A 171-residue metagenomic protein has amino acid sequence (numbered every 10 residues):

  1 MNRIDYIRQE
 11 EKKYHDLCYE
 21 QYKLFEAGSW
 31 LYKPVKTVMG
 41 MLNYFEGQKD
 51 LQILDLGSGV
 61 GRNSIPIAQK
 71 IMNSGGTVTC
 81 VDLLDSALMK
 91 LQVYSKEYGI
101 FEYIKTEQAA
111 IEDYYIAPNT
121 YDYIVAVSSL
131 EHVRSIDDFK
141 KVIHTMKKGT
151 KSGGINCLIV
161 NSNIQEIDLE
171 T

Functional and structural regions predicted by a protein language model:
M1-L54, G59-Y115, I155-T171: Class I (Rossmann-like) S-adenosyl-L-methionine-dependent methyltransferase catalytic domain, capturing the SAM-binding
I65-A68, I143-K147: A structural alpha-helix within SAM-dependent methyltransferase catalytic domains
M72-N73, R134, K151: Short conserved AdoMet
V125: A conserved beta-strand element that flanks and buttresses the S-adenosyl-L-methionine
S128-H132: Short catalytic micro-motifs in class I SAM-dependent methyltransferases
V133-T145: A short, conserved alpha-helix within the catalytic core of class I
